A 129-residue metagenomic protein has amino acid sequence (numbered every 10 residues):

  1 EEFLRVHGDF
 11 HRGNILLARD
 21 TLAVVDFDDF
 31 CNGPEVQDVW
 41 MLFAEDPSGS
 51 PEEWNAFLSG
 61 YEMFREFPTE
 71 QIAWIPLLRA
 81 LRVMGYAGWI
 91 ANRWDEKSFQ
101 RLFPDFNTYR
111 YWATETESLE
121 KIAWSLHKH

Functional and structural regions predicted by a protein language model:
E1, G49, L78: Residue-level signal for short amphipathic helical patches enriched in basic/charged and nearby hydrophobic residues
E1-V39: Active-site acidic catalytic loop and adjacent metal/ATP-binding pocket of ATP-dependent phosphoryl transfer enzymes
E2, E53, Q71: Conserved acidic
R5, R12, R79-R82, R93: Basic side chains
F30, P47-G49, P104, T116: Juxtamembrane helix-loop transition sites at the ends of transmembrane segments in multi-pass membrane proteins
E35-E66, R82-S98: Active-site activation/catalytic loop segments of kinase-like enzymes and analogous catalytic loops in related
F67-R79: All-alpha amphipathic helical-bundle segments outside canonical DNA-binding/catalytic cores that form hydrophobic
G88-H129: ATP/Mg2+ or Mg2+-diphosphate-binding catalytic cores that bind nucleotide phosphates or diphosphates via glycine-rich
